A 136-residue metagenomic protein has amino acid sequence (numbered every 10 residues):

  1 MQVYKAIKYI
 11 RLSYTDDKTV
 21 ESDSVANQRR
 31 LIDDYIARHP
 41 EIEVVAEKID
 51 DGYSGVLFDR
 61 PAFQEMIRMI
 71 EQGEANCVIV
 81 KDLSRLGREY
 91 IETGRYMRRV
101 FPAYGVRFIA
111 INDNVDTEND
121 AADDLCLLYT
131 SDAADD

Functional and structural regions predicted by a protein language model:
M1-S131: Short, structured surface patches at the beginning of a domain
D132-D136: A short, hydrophobic C-terminal helix/tail in secreted or cell-surface proteins
